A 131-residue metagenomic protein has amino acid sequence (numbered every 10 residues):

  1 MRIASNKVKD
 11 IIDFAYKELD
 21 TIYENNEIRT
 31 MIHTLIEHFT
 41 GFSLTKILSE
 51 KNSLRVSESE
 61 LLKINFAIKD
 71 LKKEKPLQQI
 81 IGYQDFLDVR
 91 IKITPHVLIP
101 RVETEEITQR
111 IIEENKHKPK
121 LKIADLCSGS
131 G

Functional and structural regions predicted by a protein language model:
R2-I81: N-terminal auxiliary segments of SAM/dcSAM-dependent transferases
L62-G131: SAM-dependent Rossmann-like transferase core, predominantly class I methyltransferases with a strong bias toward
